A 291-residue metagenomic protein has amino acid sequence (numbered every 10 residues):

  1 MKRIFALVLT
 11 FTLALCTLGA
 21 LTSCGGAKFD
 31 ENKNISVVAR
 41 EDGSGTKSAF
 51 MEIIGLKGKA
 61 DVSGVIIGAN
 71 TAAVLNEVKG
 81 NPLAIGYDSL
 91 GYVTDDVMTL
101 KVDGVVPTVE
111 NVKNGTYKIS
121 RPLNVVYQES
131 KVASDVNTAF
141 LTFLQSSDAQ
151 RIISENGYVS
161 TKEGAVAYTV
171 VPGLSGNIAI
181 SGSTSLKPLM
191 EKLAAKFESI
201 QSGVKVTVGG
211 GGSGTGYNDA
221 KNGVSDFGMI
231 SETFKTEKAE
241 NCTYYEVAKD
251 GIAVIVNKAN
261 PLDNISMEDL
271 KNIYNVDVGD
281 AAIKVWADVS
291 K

Functional and structural regions predicted by a protein language model:
M1-V8: Positively charged n-region of N-terminal signal peptides that target proteins for export
F11-T12: Repetitive helical segments and hydrophobic/amphipathic motifs
C16-S23: C-terminal motif of bacterial Sec signal peptides marking the signal peptidase cleavage site
C24-K291: Flexible loop/hinge segments at secondary-structure junctions
